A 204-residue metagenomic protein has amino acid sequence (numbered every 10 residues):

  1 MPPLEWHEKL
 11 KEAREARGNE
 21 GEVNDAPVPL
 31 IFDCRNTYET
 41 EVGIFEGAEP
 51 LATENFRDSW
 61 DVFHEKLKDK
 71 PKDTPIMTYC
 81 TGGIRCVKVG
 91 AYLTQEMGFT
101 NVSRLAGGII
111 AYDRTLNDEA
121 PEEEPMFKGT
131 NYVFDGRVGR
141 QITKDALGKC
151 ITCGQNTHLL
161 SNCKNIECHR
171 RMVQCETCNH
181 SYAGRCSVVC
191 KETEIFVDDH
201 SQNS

Functional and structural regions predicted by a protein language model:
M1-E12: Fe-S ferredoxin-like electron-transfer domains and their immediately adjacent linker/connector regions across
H7, A16-N19, P27, R35-P75 (+1 more regions): Rhodanese-like catalytic fold shared by cysteine-dependent sulfurtransferases and DSP/PTP-type phosphatases
T81: Catalytic cores of enzyme domains
